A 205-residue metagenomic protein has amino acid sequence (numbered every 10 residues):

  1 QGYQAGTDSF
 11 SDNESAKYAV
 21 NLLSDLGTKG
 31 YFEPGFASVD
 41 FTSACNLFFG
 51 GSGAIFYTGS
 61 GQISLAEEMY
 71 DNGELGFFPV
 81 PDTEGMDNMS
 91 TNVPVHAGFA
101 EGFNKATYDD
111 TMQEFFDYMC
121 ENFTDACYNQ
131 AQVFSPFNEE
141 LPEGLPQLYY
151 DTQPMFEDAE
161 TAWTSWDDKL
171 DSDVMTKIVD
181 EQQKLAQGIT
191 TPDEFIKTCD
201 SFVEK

Functional and structural regions predicted by a protein language model:
Q1-A5, V20, N88-N104, Q153 (+2 more regions): Periplasmic solute-binding protein
G6-A37: Glycine-centered hinge/linker elements that transmit conformational signals in sensory and ligand-binding systems
K29, E68-V133: Extracytoplasmic/periplasmic substrate-recognition and gating elements
G35-F49: Short helix-initiation/N-cap motifs at beta->coil->alpha
F41, T58-I63: Beta->alpha turn/N-cap motifs
A44-F48, L65, M112: Short, hydrophobic alpha-helical packing/hinge segments within bilobed ligand-binding/sensory domains
G50-G59, G73: Alpha-to-beta junction loops
N129-P136, E140, Y150-E204: C-terminal capping/gating helix-and-loop segments adjacent to ligand/active sites or protein-protein/ligand interfaces
